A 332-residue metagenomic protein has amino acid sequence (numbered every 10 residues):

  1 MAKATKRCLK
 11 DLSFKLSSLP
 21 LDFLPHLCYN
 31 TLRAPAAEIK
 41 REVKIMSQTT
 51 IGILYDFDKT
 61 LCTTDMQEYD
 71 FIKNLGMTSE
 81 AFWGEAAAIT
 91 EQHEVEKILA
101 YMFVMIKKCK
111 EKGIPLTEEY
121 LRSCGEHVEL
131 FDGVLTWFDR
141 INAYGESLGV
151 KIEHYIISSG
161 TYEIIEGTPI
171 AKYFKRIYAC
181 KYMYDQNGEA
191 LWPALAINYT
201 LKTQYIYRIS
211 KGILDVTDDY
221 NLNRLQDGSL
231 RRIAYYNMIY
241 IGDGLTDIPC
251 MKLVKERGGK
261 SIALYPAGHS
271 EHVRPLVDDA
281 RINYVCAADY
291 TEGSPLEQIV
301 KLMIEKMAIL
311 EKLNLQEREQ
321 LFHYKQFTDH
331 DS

Functional and structural regions predicted by a protein language model:
M1, I39, V43-I45: Short hydrophobic transmembrane-like helices used for membrane targeting/insertion
M1, T5-F14, S18: Intrinsically disordered, low-complexity segments enriched in serine/proline and basic residues
S47-Q186, I282: Alpha-helical substrate-recognition element adjacent to the catalytic core
D132-Y155, S159-S332: C-terminal cap/substrate-recognition subdomain and adjoining C-terminal extension of metal-dependent phosphatase-like
